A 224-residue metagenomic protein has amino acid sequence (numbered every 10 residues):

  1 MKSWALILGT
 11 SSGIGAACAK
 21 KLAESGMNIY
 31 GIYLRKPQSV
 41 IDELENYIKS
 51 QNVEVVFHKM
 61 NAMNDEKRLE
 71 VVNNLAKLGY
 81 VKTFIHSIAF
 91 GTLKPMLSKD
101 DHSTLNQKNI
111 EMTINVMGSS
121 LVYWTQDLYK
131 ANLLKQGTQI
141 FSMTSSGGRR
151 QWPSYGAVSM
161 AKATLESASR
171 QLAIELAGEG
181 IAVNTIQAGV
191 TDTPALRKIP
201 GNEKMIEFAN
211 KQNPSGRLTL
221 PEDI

Functional and structural regions predicted by a protein language model:
S11-S12: Conserved glycine-rich cofactor-binding loop
M27-D42: Conserved glycine-rich Rossmann-like NAD(P)H-binding loop of the short-chain dehydrogenase/reductase
E43, A157, G178, V190-N213: A glycine/serine/threonine-rich, flexible loop-to-helix segment that serves as the NAD(P) cofactor-binding "lid"
I48-E66: Rossmann-fold cofactor-recognition segment
Q51-V56, V71-L97, N106, A182: A glycine-rich helix->loop->beta "capping" turn within Rossmann-like NAD(P)(H)-dependent oxidoreductase domains
I85, F141, V183-I186, L196: Hydrophobic structural elements of the Rossmann-like NAD(P)H-binding subdomain that define the short-chain
A89-G178, V190-T191: Catalytic loop of short-chain dehydrogenase/reductase
N213-I224: A conserved structural motif in NAD(P)-dependent oxidoreductases
